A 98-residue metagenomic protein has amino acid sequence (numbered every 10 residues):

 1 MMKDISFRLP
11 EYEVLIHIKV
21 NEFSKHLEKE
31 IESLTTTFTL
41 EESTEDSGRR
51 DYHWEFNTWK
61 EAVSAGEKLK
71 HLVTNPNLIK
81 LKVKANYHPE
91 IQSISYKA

Functional and structural regions predicted by a protein language model:
M1-L9, T36-S47: Short, flexible, solvent-exposed loop/turn segments with mixed acidic/basic and small polar residues
K3-E22: Short glycine-/aliphatic-rich beta-strand segments at the starts of folded cytosolic domains
H17-E41: Short amphipathic alpha-helix segments
N21-L27, A62-V63, P89-Q92: Short, surface-exposed beta-strand/loop "edge" segments at domain boundaries and coil↔beta transitions
H26-K29, V63-I79: Extended Gly/Ser/Thr-rich low-complexity repeat segments, especially those forming or decorating extracellular
F38-H71: Short, intrinsically disordered low-complexity segments
L40-T44, H71-I94: Conserved short beta-strand edge segments in small beta-sheet-based binding/regulatory domains
E55-F56, K60, P89-A98: Short, low-order "capping/linker" segments at domain edges
